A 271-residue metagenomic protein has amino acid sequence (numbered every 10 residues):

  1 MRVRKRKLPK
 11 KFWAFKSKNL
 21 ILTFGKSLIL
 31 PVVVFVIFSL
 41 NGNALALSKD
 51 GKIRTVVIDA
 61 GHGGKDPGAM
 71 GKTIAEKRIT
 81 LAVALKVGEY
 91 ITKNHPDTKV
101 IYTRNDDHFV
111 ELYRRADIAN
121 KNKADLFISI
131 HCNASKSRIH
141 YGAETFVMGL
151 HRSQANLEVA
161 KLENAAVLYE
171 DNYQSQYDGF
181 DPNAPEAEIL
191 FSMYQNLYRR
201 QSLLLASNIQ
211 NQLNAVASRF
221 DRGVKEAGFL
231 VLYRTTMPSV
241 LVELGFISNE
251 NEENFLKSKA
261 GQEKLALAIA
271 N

Functional and structural regions predicted by a protein language model:
M1-T23: N-terminal secretory signal peptides that target proteins for export/translocation
K11, N41-N43: Short, intrinsically disordered, low-complexity terminal segments
K18-L20, L28, L40, V240: Compositionally biased regions
G25-S39: Bacterial N-terminal signal peptides
A44-F180, Q195-S207, N211, E263 (+1 more regions): Catalytic-core regions of hydrolytic enzymes
G68, A187-N271: Active-site-adjacent mobile loop/cap segments within catalytic or ligand-binding domains
L150-N164, P182-L190, V224-L232: A short, terminal or domain-edge coil/loop segment
Y177-P185, L241: Flexible hinge/switch segments at interdomain interfaces of large molecular machines
